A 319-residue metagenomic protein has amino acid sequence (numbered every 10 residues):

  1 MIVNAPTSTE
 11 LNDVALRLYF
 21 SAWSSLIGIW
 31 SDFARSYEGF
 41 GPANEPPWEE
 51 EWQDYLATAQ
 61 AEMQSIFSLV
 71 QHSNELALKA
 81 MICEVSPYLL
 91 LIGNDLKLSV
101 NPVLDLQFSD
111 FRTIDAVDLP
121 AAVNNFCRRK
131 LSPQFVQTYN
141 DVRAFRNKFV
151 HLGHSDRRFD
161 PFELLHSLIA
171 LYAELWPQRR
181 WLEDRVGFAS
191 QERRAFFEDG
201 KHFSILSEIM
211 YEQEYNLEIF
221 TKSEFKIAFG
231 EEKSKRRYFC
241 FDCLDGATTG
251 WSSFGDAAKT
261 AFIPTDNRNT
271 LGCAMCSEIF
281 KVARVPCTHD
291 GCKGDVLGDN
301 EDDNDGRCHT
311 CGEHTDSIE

Functional and structural regions predicted by a protein language model:
M1-F67, L206-L217: Charged alpha-helical initiation segments
V14, S21, S65, L69-H72 (+3 more regions): Charged, amphipathic alpha-helical oligomerization/scaffolding segments
A34-E38, V85-L89, G93, E183-F188: Structured alpha-helical bundle/scaffold domains in large eukaryotic membrane-trafficking regulators
A59-E84: Short, hydrophobic, well-ordered secondary-structure elements
L76-A77, I82-T138: A broadly used, surface-exposed interaction patch
L76-L91, H151, S155-F162, W181: Short, solvent-exposed secondary-structure capping/transition elements
R128, S132-F159: Histidine-centered, metal-coordinating catalytic motifs and their short helical/loop contexts
Q137, D156-E319: Polyanionic, low-complexity intrinsically disordered segments
